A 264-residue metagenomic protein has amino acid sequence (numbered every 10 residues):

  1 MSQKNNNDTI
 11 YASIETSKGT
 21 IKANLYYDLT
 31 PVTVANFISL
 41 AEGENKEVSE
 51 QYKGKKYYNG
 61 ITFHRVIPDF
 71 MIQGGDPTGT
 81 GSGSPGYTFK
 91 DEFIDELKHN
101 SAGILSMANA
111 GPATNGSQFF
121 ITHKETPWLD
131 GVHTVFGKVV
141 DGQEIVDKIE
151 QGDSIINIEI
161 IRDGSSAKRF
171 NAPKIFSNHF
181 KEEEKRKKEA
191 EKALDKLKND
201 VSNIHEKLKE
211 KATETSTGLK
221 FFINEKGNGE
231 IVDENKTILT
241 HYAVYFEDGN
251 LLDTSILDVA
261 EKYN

Functional and structural regions predicted by a protein language model:
M1-N264: Cross-family detector of peptidyl-prolyl cis-trans isomerase
